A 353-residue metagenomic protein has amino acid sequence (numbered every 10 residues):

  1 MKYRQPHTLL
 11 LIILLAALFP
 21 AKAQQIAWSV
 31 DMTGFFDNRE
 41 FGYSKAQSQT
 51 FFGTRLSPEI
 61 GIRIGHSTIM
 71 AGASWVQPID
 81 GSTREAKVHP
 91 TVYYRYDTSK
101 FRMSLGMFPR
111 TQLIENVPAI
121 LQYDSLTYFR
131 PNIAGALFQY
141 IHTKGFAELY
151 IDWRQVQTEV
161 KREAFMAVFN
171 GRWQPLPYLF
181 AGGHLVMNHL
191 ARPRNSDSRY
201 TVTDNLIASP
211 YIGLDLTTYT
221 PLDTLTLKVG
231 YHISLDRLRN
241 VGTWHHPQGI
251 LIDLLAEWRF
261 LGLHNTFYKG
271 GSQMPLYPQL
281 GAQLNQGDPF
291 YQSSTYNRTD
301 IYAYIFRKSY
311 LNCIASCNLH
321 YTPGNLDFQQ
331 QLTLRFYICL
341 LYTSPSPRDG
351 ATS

Functional and structural regions predicted by a protein language model:
A23-Y96, Q330-I338: Beta-barrel outer-membrane channel/assembly domains of diderm bacteria
I26, H66-A71, K100-S104, K144-L149 (+4 more regions): Repeated loop/turn-to-beta-strand initiation elements of outer-membrane beta-barrel proteins
V30-F36, A71-W75, L105-P109, L149-W153 (+4 more regions): Transmembrane beta-barrel strands of outer-membrane/channel proteins
S48-L56, R84-P90, R130-A134, K161-A167 (+4 more regions): Residues that define the transmembrane beta-barrel architecture of outer-membrane proteins
L56-I62, P90-Y96, A136-Y140, F169-W173 (+4 more regions): Residues on the lipid-exposed face of transmembrane beta-strands in outer-membrane beta-barrel proteins
R102-R172, M187: Surface-exposed coil loops of outer-membrane beta-barrel proteins
I114-D124, V241-W244, L255, R259-S316: Outer membrane beta-barrel transmembrane domains
Y342-P347: Conserved small/polar residues in nucleotide/adenosyl-binding loops
